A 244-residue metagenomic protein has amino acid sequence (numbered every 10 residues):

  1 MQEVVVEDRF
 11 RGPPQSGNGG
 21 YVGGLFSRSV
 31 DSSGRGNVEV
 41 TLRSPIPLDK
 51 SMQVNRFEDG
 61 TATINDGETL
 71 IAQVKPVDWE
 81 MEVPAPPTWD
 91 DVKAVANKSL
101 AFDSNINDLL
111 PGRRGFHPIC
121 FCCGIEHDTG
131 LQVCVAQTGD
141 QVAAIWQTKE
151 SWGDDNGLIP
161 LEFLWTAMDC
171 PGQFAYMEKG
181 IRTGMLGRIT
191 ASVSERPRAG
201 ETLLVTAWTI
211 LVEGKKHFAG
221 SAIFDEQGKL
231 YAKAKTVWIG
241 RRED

Functional and structural regions predicted by a protein language model:
M1-E3, D59-N65, T69-G157: Non-catalytic linker/capping segments at the edges of enzyme domains
M1-R11: Short, hydrophobic/aliphatic alpha-helical segments
F10-P14, V22-Q53, F57-G60, D169-V205 (+2 more regions): Hydrophobic beta-strand-centered segment that forms part of the acyl-chain substrate-binding groove
G12, V237-D244: Surface-exposed, gly/pro-biased binding rims or lids
T61-A62, S221-I223: Generic short beta-strand
D78-W79, L211, W238-G240: A short acidic/small-residue loop/turn micro-motif
D128-S194: A mid-sequence, solvent-exposed acidic-amphipathic segment
